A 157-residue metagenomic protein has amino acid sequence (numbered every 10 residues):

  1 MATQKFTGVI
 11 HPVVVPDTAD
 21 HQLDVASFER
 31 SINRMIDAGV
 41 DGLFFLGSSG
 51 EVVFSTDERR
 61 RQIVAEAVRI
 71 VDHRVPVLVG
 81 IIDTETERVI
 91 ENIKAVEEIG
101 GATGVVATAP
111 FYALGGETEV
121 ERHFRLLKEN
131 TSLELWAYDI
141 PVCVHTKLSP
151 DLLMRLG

Functional and structural regions predicted by a protein language model:
A2-K147, L153: Active-site beta->alpha loop and helix N-cap motifs at the rims of alpha/beta catalytic domains
G157: Basic phosphate/pyrophosphate-binding loop/patch that engages nucleotide-derived ligands
